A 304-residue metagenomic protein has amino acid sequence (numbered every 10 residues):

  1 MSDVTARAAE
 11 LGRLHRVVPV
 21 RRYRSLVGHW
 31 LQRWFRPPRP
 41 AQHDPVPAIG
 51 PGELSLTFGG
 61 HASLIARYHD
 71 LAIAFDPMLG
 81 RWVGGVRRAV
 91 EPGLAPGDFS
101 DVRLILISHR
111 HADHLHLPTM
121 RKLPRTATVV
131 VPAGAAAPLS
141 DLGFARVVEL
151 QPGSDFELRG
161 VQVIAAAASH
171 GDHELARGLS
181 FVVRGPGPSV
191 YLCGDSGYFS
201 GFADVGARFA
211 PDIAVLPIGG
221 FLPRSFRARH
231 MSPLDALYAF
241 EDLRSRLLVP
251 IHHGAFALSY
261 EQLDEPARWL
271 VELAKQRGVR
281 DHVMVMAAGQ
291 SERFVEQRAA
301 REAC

Functional and structural regions predicted by a protein language model:
M1-A74, L79-R81, R268, Q290: Zn-dependent metallo-beta-lactamase
S2-G12, V17, T128, G134-A137 (+1 more regions): Cap/insert and terminal regions of metallo-dependent hydrolase folds
W30-P51, V131-P188, W269-R301: Metallo-beta-lactamase
R39-I49, G59, Y68-R110, L117-K122 (+2 more regions): Pre-active-site segment of Zn-dependent metallo-hydrolases
G59-A62, E157-D212, R227, M231-D235: Catalytic core of the metallo-beta-lactamase
A74-D76, D101-L115, V130-A133, Y191-S196 (+3 more regions): Active-site neighborhood of phospho(di)ester-bond hydrolases with catalytic His/Asp-centered motifs
W82, H111-L115, A136-L139, S154-E157 (+5 more regions): Active-site environment of divalent metal-dependent phosphoester hydrolases
G93-F156: Active-site HxH/HxHxD metal-binding segment of metal-dependent hydrolases
